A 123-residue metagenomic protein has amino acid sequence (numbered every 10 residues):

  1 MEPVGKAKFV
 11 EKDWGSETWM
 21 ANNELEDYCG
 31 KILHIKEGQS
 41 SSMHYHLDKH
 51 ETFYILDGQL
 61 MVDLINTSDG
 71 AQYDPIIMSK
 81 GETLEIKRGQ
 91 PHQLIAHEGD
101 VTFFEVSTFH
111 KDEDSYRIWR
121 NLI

Functional and structural regions predicted by a protein language model:
M1-C29, S40-S42, P75-I76, I118-I123: A short, N-terminal "cap"/entry segment at the start of jelly-roll beta-barrel domains of the cupin/DSBH fold
K31-K49: Conserved short histidine dyad/triad with adjacent acidic residue
S42-H44, V62-L64, L84-I86, P91-H97 (+1 more regions): Short beta-strand His + acidic residue motifs that chelate non-heme Fe in jelly-roll/DSBH and cupin folds
Y45-L47, Y54-I55, A96-G99: Short glycine/proline-enriched turns and hinge-like loops at secondary-structure junctions
D48-T67: Glycine- and acidic-residue-biased ligand/ion/polar-headgroup-sensing regions
N66-G89: Short acidic-glycine-tyrosine-enriched beta hairpin
S68-G70, Q93-I123: Double-stranded beta-helix
